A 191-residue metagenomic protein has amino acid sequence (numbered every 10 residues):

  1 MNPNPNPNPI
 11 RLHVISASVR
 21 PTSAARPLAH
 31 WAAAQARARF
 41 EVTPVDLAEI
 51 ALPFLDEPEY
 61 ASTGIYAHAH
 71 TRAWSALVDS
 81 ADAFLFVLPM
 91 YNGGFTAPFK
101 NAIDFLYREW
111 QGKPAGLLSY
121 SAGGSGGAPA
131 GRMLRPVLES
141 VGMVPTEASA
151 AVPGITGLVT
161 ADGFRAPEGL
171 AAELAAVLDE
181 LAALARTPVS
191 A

Functional and structural regions predicted by a protein language model:
M1-N101, F164-A191: N-terminal beta1-alpha1-beta2 submodule of the flavodoxin-like/Rossmannoid cofactor-binding fold
P9-H13, P114, P153-D162: A short small-residue
A17-R20, Y107, G123: Amphipathic alpha-helical interaction elements
H30, A34, A38, D104 (+3 more regions): Short, well-ordered alpha-helices that flank and scaffold nucleotide-derived cofactor binding pockets
T43-F54, V141-A161: Mobile beta-alpha loop/short-helix "lid" or hinge segments that flank ligand
T96-G112: Rossmann-fold NAD(P) dinucleotide-binding segment
P114-I155, E168-A172: Short, glycine-/small-residue-rich phosphate/pyrophosphate-handling segment
